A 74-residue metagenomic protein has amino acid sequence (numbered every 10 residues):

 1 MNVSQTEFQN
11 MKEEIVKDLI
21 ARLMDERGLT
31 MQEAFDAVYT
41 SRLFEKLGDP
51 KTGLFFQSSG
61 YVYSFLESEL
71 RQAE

Functional and structural regions predicted by a protein language model:
M1-E74: C-terminal alpha-helical interaction appendages
